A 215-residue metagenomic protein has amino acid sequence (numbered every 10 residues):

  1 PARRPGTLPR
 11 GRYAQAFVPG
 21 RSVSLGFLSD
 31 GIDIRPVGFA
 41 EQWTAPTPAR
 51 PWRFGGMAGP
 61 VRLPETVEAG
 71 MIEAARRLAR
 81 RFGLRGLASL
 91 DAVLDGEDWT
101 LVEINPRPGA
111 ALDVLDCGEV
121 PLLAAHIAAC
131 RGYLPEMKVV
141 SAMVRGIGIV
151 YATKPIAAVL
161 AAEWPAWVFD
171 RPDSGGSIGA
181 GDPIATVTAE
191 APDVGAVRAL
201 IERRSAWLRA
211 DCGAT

Functional and structural regions predicted by a protein language model:
P1-Y13: N-terminal beta-alpha lobe that positions the nucleotide/phosphoryl donor in ATP/NTP-coupled carboxylate activation
R10, R21-V23, R85-A88: Short beta-strand or tight-loop elements that sit immediately N-terminal to catalytic metal-binding acidic residues
A16-R77, R81-F82, N105-C130, V140: ATP-dependent carboxylate/phosphate-activation module, predominantly the ATP-grasp catalytic core and closely related
S24-G26, S89-V93, S177, T186: Short, surface-exposed charged micro-motifs
S29-I34, L94-D98, A152-K154, A191-P192: Short acidic-glycine loop/turn motifs at beta-strand connectors
L84-G96, K138, G148: A short glycine-rich, hydrophobically flanked beta-strand micro-motif that places a catalytic Asp/Glu for divalent metal
A124-T215: Peripheral (often C-terminal) accessory segments that flank ATP-dependent C-N-forming ligase machineries
